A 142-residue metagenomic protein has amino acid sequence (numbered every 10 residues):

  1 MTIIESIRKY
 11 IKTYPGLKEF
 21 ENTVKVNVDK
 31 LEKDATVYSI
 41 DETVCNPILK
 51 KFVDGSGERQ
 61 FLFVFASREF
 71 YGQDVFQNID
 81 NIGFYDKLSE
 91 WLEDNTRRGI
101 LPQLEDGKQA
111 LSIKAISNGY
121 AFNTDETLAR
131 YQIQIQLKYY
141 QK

Functional and structural regions predicted by a protein language model:
M1-T23, N27, V44-K142: Charged, amphipathic alpha-helical segments and their flanking helix caps
K30-D34: Beta-rich nucleic-acid/ligand-interaction surfaces
T36-E42: A short, hydrophobic beta-strand-centered structural micro-motif
